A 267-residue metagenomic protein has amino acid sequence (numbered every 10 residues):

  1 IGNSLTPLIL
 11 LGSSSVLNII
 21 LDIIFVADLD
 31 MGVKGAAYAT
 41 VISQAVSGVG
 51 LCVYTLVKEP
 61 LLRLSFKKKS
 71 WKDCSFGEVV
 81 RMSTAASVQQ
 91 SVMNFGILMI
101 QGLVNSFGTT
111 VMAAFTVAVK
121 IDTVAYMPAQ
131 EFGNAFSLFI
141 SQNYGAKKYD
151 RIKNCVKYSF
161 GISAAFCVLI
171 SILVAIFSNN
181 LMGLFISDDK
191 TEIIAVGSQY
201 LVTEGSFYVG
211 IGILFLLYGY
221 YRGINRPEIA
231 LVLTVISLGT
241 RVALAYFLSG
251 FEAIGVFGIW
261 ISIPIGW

Functional and structural regions predicted by a protein language model:
I1, P7-N18, A36-L51, G133 (+3 more regions): Short runs within selected transmembrane alpha-helices of multi-pass transporters and secretion channels
I1-P7, L11, A114-I172, I176-S178 (+1 more regions): Small-residue-rich hydrophobic transmembrane alpha-helices
N3, S13, F25, G32 (+12 more regions): Hydrophobic/aromatic residues within transmembrane alpha-helices of membrane transport systems, especially the TMDs
G12-I20, I24, I42-V53, S91 (+9 more regions): Generic alpha-helical transmembrane segments of integral inner-membrane proteins, especially permease/transport modules
D22, Q101, N134-L138, Y218 (+1 more regions): Interfacial helix-capping/hinge residues at the ends of transmembrane alpha-helices
D30-T84, I140-F207, S249-W267: Short alpha-helical transmembrane segments in multi-pass integral membrane proteins
G50, G77-N143, S163-S171, L201-I211 (+1 more regions): Transmembrane helix-bundle signature of multi-pass secondary active exporters and lipid flippases
